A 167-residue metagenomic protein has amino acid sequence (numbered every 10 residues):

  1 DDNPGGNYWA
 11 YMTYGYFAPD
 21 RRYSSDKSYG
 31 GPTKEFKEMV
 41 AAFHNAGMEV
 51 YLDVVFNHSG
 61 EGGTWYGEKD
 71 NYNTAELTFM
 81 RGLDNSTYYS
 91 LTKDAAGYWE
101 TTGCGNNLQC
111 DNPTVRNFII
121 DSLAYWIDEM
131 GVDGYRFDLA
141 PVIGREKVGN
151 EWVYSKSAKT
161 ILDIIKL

Functional and structural regions predicted by a protein language model:
D1-G131, L139-K156, I164-L167: Substrate-binding/active-site clefts of carbohydrate-active enzymes
